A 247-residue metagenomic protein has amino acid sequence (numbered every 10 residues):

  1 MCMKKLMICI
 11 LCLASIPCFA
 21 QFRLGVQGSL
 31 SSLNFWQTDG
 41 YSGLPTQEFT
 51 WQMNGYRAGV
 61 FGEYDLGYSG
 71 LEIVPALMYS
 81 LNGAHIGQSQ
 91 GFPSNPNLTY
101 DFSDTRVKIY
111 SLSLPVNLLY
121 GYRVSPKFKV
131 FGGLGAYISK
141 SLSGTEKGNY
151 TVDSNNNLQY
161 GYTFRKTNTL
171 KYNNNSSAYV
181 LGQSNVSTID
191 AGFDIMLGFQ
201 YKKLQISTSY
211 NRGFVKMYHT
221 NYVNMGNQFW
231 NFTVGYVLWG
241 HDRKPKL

Functional and structural regions predicted by a protein language model:
I8-S15: Bacterial N-terminal signal peptides
I16-A20: Sec/Tat signal peptide C-region and signal peptidase I cleavage site
F22, Q52-Y56, K108-L114, F128 (+3 more regions): Residues that define the transmembrane beta-barrel architecture of outer-membrane proteins
F22, S69-I73, F128, K203-T208 (+1 more regions): Repeated loop/turn-to-beta-strand initiation elements of outer-membrane beta-barrel proteins
F22-E72: Start-of-domain marker
V26-L30, Y56-Y64, L77-Y79, L114-Y120 (+4 more regions): Residues on the lipid-exposed face of transmembrane beta-strands in outer-membrane beta-barrel proteins
N34-M53, L81-S111, S141-D190, K216-M217 (+2 more regions): Extracellular/periplasm-exposed beta-strand and loop segments of Gram-negative cell-envelope proteins, dominated by
A178-S184, T188-L247: Predominantly the C-terminal beta-signal and adjacent terminal strand-loop region of outer-membrane beta-barrel
